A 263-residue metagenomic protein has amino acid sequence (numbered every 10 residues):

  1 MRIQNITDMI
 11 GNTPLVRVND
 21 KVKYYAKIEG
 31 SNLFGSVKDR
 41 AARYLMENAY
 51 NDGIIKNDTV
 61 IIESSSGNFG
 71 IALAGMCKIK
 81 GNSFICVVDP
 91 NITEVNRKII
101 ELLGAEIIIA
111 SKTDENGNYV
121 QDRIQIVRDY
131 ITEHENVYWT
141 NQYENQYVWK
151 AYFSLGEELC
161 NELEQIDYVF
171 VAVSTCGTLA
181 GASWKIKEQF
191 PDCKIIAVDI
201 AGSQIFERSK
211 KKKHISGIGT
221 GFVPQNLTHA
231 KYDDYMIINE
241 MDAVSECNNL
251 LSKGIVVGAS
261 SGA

Functional and structural regions predicted by a protein language model:
M1-A263: PLP-dependent amino-acid enzyme catalytic core
